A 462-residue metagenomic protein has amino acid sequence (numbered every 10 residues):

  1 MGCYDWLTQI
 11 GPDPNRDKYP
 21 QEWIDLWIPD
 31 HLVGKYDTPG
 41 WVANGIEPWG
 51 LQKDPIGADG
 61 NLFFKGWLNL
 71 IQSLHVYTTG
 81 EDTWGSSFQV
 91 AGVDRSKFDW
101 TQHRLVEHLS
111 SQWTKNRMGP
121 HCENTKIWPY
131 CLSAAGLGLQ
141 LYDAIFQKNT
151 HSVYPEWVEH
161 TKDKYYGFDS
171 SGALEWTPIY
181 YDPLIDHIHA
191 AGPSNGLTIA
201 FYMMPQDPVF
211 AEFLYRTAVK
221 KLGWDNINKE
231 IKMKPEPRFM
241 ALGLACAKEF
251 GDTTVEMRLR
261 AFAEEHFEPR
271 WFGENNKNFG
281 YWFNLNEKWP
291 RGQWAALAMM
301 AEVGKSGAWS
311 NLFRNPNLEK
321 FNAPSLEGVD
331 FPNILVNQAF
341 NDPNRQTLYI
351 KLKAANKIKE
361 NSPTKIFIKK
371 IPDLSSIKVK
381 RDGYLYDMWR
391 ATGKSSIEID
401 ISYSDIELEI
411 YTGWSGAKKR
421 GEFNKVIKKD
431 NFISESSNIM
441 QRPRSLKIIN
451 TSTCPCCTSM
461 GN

Functional and structural regions predicted by a protein language model:
M1-G2, I56-L70, K126-A134, A190-N195 (+2 more regions): Aromatic- and histidine-enriched alpha-helix N-cap/loop-to-helix transition segments that scaffold the rims
G2-I127, S133, G172-E175: Extended ligand-binding groove/face enriched in aromatic
P12-Y19, Y166-G172, I227, E268-N276: Boundary/linker segments of alpha-helical solenoid repeat arrays
R16-W27, G85-S87, S152-P155, F213-Y215 (+2 more regions): Alpha-helical repeat scaffolds
W41-V42, I46-W49, L74-W84, N195-K378 (+6 more regions): Terminal, non-catalytic domain-edge segments
V93-W100, N116, C122-R238: Extended ligand-binding clefts on enzyme/binding-domain cores
W389-A391: Short beta-strand segments within Ig-like beta-sandwich modules, predominantly Fibronectin type-III
